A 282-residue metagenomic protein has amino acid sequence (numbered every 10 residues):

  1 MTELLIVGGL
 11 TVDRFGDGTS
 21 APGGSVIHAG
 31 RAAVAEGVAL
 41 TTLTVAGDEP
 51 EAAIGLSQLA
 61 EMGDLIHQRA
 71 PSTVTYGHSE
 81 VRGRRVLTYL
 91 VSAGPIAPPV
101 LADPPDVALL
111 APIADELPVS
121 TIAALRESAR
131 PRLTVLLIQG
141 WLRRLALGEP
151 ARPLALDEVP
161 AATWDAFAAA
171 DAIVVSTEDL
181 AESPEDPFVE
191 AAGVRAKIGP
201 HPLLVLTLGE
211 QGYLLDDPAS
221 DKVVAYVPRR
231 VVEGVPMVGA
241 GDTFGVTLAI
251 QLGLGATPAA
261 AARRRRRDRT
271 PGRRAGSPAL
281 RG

Functional and structural regions predicted by a protein language model:
E3-I6, T11-S20, V34-V135: Conserved N-terminal subdomain of the carbohydrate kinase-like
G16-P22, L147-E149, P184-P187, G239: Short, solvent-exposed loop/turn segments at secondary-structure boundaries
R31, T75-H78, G212-D216: Short beta-strand scaffold segments in enzyme catalytic cores
R31-A39, I250-L254: Alpha-helix C-terminal capping segments
V100-L101, D165-A166, K197: Structural alpha-helical scaffold elements that stabilize or flank donor/cofactor-binding regions in carbohydrate
V107-G193, Q211-G212: Conserved beta-alpha-beta core of the PfkB/ribokinase-like small-molecule kinase fold
E158-A161, F188-G282: Conserved phosphate-binding/catalytic region of the ribokinase-like
